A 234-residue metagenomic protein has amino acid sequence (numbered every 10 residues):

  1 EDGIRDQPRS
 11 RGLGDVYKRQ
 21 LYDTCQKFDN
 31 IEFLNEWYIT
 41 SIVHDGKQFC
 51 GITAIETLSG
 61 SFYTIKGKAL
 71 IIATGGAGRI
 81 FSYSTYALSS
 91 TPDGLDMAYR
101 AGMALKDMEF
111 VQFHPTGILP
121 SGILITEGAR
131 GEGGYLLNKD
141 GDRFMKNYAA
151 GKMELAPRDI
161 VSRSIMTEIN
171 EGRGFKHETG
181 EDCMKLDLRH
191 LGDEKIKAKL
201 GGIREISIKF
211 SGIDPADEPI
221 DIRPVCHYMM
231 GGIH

Functional and structural regions predicted by a protein language model:
E1-Y17: Single conserved hydrophobic/aromatic residue that forms the stacking wall/gate of nucleotide- or nucleobase-binding
G14-I31: N-terminal Rossmann-like dinucleotide/flavin-binding domain of flavoprotein oxidoreductases that bind FAD/FMN
F28-I39, L105-M108: A conserved beta-strand/loop element that lines the FAD pocket in flavoprotein oxidoreductases
F33-N35, T40-F49, T53-I55, G202-H234: A glycine-rich dinucleotide-binding beta-alpha-beta segment and adjacent secondary-structure elements that constitute
G60-A69: Core beta-strand elements of the Rossmann-like FAD/NAD(P) dinucleotide-binding domain in flavoenzyme oxidoreductases
L70, S90-M97, H234: Extended, hydrophobic alpha-helical segments in both membrane/secreted and soluble proteins
T74-S84: Flavin (primarily FAD) binding-site architecture
M97, M103-H227: An anion/pyrophosphate-binding glycine-rich loop and adjacent beta-alpha core in soluble alpha-beta enzymes
